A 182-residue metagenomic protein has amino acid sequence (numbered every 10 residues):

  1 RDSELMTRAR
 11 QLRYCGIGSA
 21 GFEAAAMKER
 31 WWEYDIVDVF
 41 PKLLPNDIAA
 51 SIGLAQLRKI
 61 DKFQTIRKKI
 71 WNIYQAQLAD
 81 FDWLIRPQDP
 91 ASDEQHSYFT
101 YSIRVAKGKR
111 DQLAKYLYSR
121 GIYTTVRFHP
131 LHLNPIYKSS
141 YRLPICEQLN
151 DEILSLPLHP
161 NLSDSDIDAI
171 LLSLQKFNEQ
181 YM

Functional and structural regions predicted by a protein language model:
R1-M182: PLP-dependent aminotransferase class I/II
